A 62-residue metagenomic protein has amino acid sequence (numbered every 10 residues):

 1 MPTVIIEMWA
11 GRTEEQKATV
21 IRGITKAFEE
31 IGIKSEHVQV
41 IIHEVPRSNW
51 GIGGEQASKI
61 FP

Functional and structural regions predicted by a protein language model:
M1-P62: A domain-level signal for the structural core that forms small-molecule/cofactor-binding pockets and catalytic centers
